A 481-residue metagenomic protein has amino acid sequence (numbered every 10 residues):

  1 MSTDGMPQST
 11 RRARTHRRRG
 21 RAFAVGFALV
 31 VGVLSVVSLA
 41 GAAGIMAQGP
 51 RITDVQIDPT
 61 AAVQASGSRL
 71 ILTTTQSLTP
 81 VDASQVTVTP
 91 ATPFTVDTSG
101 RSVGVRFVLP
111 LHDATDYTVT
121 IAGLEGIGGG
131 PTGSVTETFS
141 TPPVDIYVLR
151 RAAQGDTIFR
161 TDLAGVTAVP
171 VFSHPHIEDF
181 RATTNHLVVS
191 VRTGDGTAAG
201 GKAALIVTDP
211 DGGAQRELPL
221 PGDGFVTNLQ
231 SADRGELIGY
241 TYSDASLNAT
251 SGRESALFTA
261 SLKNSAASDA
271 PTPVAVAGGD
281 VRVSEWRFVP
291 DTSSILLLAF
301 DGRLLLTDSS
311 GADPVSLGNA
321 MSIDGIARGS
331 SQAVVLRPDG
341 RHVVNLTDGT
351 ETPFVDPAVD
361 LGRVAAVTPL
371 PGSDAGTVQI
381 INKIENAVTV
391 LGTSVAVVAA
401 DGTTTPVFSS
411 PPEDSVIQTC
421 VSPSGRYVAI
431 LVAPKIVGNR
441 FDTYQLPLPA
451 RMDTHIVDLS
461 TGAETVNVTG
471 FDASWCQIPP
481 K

Functional and structural regions predicted by a protein language model:
S2-V144, P170-A182, V191-R192, A198-G201 (+15 more regions): Acidic, low-complexity Ser/Thr/Gly/Pro-rich repeat segments typical of extracellular/periplasmic and surface-exposed
V144-A153: Short beta-strand segments enriched in small/hydrophobic residues
I146, L187-V189, E236-I238, T292-L296 (+3 more regions): Hydrophobic beta-strand positions that form the internal "hydrophobic ladder" of WD40/Gbeta-like beta-propeller blades
A153-D162, G196-V207, S246-S261, L298-D308 (+3 more regions): Structural motif
Q154, T183, G201, R234 (+11 more regions): Short loop/turn segments that connect beta-strands within the blades of beta-propeller domains, predominantly WD40
A164-I177, T208-T227, A260-S284, T307-S322 (+3 more regions): Multi-bladed beta-propeller domains
L297, G302-L305, G311-V335: Beta-propeller domains
P371-P406: C-terminal structural cap/anchor segments
